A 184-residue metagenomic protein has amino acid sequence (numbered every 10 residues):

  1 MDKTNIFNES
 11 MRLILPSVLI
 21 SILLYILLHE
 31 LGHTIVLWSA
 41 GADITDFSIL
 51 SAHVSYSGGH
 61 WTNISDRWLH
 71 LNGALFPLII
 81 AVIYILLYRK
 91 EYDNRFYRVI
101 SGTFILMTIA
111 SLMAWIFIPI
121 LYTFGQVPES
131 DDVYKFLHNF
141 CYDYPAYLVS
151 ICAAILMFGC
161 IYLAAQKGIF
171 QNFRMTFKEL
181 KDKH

Functional and structural regions predicted by a protein language model:
M1, K178-H184: Low-complexity, intrinsically disordered extramembrane tails and loops of integral membrane proteins
M1-N8: Short, Lys/Arg-rich, polar N-terminal cytosolic tail immediately upstream of the first transmembrane signal-anchor
L15: Catalytic phosphate/metal-binding cores of nucleic-acid and nucleotide-processing enzymes, i.e., regions that mediate
V18-D66: Small-residue-rich helix-interface/hinge motifs
D46-F47, S55-L180: Metalloprotease/metallohydrolase-associated module, dominated by Zn2+-dependent proteases
